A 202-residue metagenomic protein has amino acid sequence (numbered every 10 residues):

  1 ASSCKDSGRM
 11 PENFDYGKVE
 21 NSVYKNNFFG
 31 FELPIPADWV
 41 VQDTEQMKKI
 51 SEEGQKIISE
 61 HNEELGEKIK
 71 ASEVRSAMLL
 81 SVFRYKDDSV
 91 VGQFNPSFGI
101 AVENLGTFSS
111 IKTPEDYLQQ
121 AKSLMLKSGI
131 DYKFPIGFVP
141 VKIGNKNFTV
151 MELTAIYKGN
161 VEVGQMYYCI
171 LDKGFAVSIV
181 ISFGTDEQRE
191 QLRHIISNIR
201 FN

Functional and structural regions predicted by a protein language model:
S2-F94, G106, K127-K142, K146 (+3 more regions): N-terminal targeting sequences that direct proteins away from the cytosol to non-cytosolic compartments
G99-D116, Q120-P135: Mid-length scaffold segments of soluble, non-membrane domains
M151: Nucleotide and nucleotide-moiety/phosphate-recognizing core
M166-Y168: Extracellular C-type lectin-like domains
